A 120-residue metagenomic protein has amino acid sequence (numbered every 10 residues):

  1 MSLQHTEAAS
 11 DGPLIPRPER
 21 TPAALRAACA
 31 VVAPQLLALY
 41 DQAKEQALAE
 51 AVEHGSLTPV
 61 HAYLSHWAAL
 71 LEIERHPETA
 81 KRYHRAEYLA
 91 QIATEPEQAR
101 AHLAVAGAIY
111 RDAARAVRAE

Functional and structural regions predicted by a protein language model:
M1-T6, A116, E120: N-terminal pre-domain segments used for targeting or regulation
S2-A49: Short terminal alpha-helical segments
L14, P18, D41, E53 (+3 more regions): Intrinsic-disorder-associated interaction segments
A24, C29, Y63, A69-L70 (+2 more regions): Intrinsic disorder/low-complexity segments
V31, Q46, E50, I73 (+2 more regions): A structural signal for alpha-helix termini and helix-coil/disorder junctions
L36-T79: Amphipathic alpha-helical interaction modules
A80-E120: Amphipathic alpha-helical binding modules
